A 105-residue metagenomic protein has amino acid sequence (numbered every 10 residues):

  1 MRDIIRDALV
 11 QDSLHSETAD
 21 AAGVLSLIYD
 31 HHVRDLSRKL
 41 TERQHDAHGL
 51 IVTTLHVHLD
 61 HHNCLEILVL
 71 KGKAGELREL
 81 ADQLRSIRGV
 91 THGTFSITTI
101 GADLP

Functional and structural regions predicted by a protein language model:
M1-R6: Short amphipathic alpha-helical segments
D7-A22: Short, charge-patterned binding micro-sites
T18-H31, L65-I67: Short glycine-/aliphatic-rich beta-strand segments at the starts of folded cytosolic domains
D30-V52: Short amphipathic alpha-helix segments
H32-V33, L70-L77: Helix N-cap motif at beta-to-alpha junctions
R38-R43, E79-I87: Short amphipathic alpha-helices in soluble, non-transmembrane regions that often serve as interface/regulatory elements
G49-V57, D82, S86-G101: Conserved short beta-strand edge segments in small beta-sheet-based binding/regulatory domains
I67-K71, D103-P105: Short, low-order "capping/linker" segments at domain edges
